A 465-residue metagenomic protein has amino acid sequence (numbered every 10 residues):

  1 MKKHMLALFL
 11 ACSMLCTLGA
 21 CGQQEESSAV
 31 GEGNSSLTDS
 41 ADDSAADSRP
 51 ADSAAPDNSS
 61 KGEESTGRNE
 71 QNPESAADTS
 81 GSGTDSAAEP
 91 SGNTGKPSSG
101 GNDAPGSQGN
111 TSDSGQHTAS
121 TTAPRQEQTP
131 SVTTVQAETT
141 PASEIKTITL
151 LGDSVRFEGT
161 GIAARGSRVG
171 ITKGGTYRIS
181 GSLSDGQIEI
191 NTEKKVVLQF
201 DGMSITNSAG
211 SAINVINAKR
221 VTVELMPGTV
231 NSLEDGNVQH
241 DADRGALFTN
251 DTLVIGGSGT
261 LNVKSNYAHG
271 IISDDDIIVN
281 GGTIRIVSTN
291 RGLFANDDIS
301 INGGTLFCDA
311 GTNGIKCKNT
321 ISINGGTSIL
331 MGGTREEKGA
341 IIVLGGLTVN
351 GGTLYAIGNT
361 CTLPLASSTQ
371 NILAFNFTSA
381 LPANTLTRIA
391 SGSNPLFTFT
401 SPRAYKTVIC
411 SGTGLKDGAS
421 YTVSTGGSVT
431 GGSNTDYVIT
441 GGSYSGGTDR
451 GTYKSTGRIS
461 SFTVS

Functional and structural regions predicted by a protein language model:
M1-L8: Bacterial N-terminal signal peptides that target proteins for export
K2, G19-A20: Secretory targeting signatures
L8-L15, C21-D43, D47-A55, S60-E74 (+2 more regions): A composition-driven surface/loop motif
